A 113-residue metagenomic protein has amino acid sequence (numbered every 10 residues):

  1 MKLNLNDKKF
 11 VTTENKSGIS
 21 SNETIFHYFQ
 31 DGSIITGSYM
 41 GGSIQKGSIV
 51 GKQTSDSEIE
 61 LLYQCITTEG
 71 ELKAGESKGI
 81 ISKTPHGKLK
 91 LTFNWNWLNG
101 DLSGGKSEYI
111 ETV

Functional and structural regions predicted by a protein language model:
M1-S20, L89-W97: Tryptophan-anchored aromatic micro-motifs
N6, F29-I35, Q53-S57, T84-K88 (+1 more regions): Short, solvent-exposed coil/turn segments at beta-strand boundaries
I19-S21, S43-Q45, L72-A74: Short solvent-exposed loop/turn micro-motifs enriched in small/polar/acidic residues
E23-I25, Q53, N96-V113: Edge beta-strand at a domain terminus
I25, S48-V50, A74-K78, K106: Well-ordered beta-strand positions in beta-sheet-rich domains
I25-K52: N-terminal glycine/threonine-rich, aromatic-flanked beta-hairpin/loop signature
M40-K46, C65-E69, N94-D101: Short, solvent-exposed aromatic-acidic interface loops
Q53-K90: Mid-chain, well-packed structural core segment of small domains
